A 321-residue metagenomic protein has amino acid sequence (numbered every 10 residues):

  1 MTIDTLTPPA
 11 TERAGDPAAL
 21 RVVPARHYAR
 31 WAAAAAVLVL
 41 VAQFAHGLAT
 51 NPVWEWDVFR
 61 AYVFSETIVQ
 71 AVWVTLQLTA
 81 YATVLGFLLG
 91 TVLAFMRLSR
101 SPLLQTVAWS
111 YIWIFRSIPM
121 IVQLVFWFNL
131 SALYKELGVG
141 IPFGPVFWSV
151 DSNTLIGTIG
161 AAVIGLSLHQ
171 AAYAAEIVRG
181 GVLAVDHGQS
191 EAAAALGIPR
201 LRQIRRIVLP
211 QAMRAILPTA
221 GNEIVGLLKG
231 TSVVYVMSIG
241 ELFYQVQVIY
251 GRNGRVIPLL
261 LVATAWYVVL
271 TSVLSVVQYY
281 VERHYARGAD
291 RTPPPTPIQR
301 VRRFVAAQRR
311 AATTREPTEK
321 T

Functional and structural regions predicted by a protein language model:
T2-T321: Transmembrane alpha-helices and adjacent helix-loop boundaries
